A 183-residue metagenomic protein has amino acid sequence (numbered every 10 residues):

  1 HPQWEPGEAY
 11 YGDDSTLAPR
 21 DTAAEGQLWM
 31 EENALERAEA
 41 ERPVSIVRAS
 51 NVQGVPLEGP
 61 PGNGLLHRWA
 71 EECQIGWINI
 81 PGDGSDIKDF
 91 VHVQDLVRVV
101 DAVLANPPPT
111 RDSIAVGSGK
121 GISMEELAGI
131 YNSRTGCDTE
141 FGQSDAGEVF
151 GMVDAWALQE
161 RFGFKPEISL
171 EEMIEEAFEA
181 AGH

Functional and structural regions predicted by a protein language model:
P2-I46, N51, P61: Catalytic helix-loop patch of NAD(P)-dependent Rossmann-fold dehydrogenases
L28, G54-H67, P81, V93 (+2 more regions): Glycine/proline-rich active-site loop of Rossmann-fold NAD(P)-dependent oxidoreductases
N33-I87: NAD(P)-dependent short-chain dehydrogenase/reductase
V52-P56, I80-I87, S113-I122, S144-E148 (+1 more regions): Glycine-rich Rossmann NAD(P)(H)-binding loop
E72, V103-P107, R161, A180-H183: Generic structural signal for alpha-helix termini and adjacent loop/cap motifs
D89-D95, S169: A conserved structural motif in NAD(P)-dependent oxidoreductases
V97-A146, D154-A155: Mid/C-terminal beta-alpha module of Rossmann-like enzyme folds, strongest in SDR-family dehydrogenases/epimerases
L170-H183: Amphipathic terminal alpha-helices
